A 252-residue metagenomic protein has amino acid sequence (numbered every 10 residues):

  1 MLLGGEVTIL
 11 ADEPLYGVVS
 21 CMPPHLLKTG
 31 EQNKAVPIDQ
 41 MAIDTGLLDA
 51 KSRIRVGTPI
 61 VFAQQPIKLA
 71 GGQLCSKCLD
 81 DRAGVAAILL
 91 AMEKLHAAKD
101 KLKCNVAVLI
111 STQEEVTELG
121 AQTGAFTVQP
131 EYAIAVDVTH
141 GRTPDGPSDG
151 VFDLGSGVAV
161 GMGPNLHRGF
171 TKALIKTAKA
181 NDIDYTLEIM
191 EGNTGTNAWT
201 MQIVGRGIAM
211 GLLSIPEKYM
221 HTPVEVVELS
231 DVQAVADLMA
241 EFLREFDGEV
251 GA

Functional and structural regions predicted by a protein language model:
M1-A252: N-terminal hydrophobic/helix-forming segments and targeting peptides
